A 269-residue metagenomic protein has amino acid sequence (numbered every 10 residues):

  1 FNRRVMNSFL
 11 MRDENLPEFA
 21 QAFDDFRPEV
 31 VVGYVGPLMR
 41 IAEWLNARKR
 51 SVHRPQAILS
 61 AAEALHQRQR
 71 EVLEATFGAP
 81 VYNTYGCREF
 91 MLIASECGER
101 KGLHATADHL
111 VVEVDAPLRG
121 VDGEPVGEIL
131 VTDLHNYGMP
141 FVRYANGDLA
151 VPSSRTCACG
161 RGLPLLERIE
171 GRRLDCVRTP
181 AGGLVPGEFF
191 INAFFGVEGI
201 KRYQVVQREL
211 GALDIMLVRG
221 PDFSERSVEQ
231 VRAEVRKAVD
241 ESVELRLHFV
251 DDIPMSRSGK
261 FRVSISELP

Functional and structural regions predicted by a protein language model:
F1-P269: Active-site glycine/GP-rich loop and adjacent strand/helix microenvironment that borders small-molecule binding pockets
